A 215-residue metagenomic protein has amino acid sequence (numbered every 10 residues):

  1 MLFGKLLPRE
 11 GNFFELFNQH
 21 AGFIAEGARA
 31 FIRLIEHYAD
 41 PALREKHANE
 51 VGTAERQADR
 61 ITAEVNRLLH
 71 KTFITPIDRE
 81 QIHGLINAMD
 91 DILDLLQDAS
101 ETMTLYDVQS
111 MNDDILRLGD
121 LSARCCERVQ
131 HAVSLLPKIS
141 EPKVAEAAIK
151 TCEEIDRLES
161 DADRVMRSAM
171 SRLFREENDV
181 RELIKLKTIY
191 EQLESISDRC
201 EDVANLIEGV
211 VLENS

Functional and structural regions predicted by a protein language model:
M1-S215: Cytosolic, long alpha-helical scaffolding segments
